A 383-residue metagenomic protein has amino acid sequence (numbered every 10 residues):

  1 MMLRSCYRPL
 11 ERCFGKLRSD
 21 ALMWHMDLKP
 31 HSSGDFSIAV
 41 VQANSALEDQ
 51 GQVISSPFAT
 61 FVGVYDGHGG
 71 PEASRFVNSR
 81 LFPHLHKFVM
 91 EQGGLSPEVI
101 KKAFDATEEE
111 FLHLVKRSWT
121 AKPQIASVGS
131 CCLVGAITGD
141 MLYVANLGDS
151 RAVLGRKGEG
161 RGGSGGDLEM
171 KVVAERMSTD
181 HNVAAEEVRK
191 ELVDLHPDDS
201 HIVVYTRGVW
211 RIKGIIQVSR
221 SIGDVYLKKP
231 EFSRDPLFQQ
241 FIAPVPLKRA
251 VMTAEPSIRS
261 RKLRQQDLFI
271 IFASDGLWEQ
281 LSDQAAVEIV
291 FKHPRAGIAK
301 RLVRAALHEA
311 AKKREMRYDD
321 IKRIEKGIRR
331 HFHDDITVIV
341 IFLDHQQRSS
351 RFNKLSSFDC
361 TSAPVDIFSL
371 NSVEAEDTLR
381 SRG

Functional and structural regions predicted by a protein language model:
M1-G383: PP2C/PPM-type serine/threonine phosphatase catalytic core, specifically the conserved beta-strand-loop-alpha-helix
